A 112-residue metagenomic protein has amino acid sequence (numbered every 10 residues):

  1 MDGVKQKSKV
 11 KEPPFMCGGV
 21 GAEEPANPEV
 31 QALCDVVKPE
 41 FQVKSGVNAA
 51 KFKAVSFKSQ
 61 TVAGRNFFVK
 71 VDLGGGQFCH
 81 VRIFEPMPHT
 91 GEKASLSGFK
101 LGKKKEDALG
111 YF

Functional and structural regions predicted by a protein language model:
M1-F112: N- and C-terminal low-complexity/disordered segments
